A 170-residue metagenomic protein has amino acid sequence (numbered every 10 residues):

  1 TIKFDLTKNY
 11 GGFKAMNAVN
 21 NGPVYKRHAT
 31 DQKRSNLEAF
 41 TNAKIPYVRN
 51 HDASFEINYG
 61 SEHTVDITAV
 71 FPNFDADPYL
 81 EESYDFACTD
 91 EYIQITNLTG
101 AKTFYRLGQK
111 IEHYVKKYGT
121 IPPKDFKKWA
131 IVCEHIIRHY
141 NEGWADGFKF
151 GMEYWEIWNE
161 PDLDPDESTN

Functional and structural regions predicted by a protein language model:
T1-Y154: Non-catalytic accessory regions flanking glycosidase/transglycosidase catalytic cores in CAZymes
E160: Active-site glycine-centered loops adjacent to acidic/histidine catalytic or metal-binding residues that shape
D164, S168-N170: Active-site neighborhood of glycoside hydrolase catalytic domains
